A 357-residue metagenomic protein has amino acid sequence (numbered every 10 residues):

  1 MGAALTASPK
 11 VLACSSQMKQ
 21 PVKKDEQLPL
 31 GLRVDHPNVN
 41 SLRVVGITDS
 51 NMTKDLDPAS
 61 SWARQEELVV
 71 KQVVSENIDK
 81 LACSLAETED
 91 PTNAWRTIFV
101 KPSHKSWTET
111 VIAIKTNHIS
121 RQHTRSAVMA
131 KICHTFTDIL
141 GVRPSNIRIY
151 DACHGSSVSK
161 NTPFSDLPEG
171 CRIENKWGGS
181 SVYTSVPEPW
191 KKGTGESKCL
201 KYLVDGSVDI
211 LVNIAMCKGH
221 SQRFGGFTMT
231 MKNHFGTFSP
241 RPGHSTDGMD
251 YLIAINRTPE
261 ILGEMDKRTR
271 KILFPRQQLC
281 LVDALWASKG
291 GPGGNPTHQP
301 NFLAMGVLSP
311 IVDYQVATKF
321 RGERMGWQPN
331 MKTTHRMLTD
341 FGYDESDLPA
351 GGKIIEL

Functional and structural regions predicted by a protein language model:
M1-Q17: N-terminal export signals
M18-V111, I119, H123-L357: Extended, low-polarity segments enriched in aliphatic/aromatic residues
